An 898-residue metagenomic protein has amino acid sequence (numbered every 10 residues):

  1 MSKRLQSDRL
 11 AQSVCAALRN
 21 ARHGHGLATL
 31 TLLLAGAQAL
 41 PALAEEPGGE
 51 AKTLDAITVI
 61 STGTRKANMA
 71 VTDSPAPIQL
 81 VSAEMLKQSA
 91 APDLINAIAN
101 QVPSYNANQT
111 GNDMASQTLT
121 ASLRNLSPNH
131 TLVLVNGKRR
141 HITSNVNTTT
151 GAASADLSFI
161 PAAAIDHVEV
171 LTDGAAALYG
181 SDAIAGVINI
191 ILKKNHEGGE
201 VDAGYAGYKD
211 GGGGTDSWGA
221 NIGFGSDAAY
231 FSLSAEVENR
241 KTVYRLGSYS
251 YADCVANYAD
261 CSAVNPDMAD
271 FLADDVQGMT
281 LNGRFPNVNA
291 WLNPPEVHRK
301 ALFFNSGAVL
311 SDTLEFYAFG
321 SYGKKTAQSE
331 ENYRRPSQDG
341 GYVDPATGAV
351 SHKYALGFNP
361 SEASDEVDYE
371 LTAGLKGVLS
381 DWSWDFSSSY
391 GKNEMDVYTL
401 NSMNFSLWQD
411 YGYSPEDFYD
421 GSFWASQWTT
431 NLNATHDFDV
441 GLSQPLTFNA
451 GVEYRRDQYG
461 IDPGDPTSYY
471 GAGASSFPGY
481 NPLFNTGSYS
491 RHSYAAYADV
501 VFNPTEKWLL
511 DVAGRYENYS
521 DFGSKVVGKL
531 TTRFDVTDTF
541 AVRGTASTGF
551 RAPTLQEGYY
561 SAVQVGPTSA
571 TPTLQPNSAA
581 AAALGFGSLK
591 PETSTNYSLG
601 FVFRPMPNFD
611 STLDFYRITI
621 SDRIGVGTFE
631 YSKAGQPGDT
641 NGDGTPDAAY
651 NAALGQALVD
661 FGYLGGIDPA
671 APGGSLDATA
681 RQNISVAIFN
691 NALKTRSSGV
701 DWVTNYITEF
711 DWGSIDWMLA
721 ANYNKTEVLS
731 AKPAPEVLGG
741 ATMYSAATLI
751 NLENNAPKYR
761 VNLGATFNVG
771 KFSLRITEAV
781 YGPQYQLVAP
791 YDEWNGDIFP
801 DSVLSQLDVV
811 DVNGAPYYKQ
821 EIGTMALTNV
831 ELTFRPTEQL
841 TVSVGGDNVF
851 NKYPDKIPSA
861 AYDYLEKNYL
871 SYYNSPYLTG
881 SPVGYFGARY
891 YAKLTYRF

Functional and structural regions predicted by a protein language model:
S2, T619-S621, A779-D797, T833-F898: C-terminal beta-signal and adjacent terminal beta-strands/loops of Gram-negative outer-membrane beta-barrel proteins
T58-S89, S144-T149, G199: N-terminal periplasmic "start-of-domain" segments of outer-membrane beta-barrel proteins
A67, A99-I142: Extracytoplasmic beta-strand/coil segments of soluble accessory domains associated with Gram-negative outer-membrane
L94-A97, Q101, L119-S122, A155-S158 (+3 more regions): N-terminal periplasmic accessory domains that precede and gate Gram-negative outer-membrane beta-barrel machines
K138-T172: Short acidic/polar hinge/loop motifs at secondary-structure boundaries that mediate gating or recognition
E197, D210-E331, P336-L356, P360-G374 (+2 more regions): Transmembrane beta-barrel wall of Gram-negative outer-membrane proteins
V350-H352, F358-L371, Y390, S402-L509 (+3 more regions): Outer-membrane beta-barrel transmembrane domain signature of Gram-negative proteins, especially the mid-to-C-terminal
A450, Y616-I620, G627-P790: Gram-negative outer-membrane beta-barrel transporters
